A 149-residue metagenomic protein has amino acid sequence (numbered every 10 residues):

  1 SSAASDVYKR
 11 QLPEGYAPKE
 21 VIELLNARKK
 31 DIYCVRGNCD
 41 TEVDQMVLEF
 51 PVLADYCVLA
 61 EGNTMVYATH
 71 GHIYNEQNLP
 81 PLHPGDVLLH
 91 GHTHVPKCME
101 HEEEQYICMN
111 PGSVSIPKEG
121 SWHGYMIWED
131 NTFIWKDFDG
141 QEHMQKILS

Functional and structural regions predicted by a protein language model:
S1-Y8: Short, small-residue-biased leader/transition segments that mark boundaries at the very start of proteins
A3, E20, A54: Short Gly/charged-rich anion-binding patches and loops
S5, V35-N38, P111: Glycine-rich beta-strand-to-loop/alpha-helix junction loops that act as flexible
K9-N26, T41-P51, Q77-P81, M99-E104: Metal-dependent catalytic neighborhoods of phosphoester/phosphodiester hydrolases
K29-Y74: Helix-adjacent hinge/juxtasegments
M65, H72-Q145: Conserved beta-sheet core of the metallophosphoesterase superfamily
L148: Anion-binding (especially nucleotide phosphate/pyrophosphate-binding) glycine-rich loop and adjoining beta-alpha core
